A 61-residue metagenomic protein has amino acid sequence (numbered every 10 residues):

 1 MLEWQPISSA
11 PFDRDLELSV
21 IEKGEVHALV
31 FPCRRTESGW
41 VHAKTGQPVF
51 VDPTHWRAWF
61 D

Functional and structural regions predicted by a protein language model:
M1-L16: Surface-exposed ligand/attachment interfaces on beta-rich extracellular proteins
S9-A10, V20, G39, H55: Compositionally biased regions
D13-H27: Short hydrophobic/aromatic-rich beta-strand motifs
E25-D61: Acidic, glycine/polar-enriched metal-coordinating patches/loops that mediate binding to polyanionic ligands
